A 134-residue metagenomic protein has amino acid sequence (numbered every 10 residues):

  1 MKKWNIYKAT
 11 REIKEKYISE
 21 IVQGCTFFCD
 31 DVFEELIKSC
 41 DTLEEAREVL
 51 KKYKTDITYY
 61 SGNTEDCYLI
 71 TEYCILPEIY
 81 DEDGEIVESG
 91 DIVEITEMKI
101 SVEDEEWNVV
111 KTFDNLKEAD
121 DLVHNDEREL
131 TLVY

Functional and structural regions predicted by a protein language model:
M1-Q23: Short, extreme N-terminal segment that most often corresponds to the first beta-strand
T10, E34-I37, L43, R47-I100 (+1 more regions): Short, mixed-charge low-complexity intrinsically disordered segments
Y17-D31, T96-E97: Intrinsic disorder/low-complexity segments
